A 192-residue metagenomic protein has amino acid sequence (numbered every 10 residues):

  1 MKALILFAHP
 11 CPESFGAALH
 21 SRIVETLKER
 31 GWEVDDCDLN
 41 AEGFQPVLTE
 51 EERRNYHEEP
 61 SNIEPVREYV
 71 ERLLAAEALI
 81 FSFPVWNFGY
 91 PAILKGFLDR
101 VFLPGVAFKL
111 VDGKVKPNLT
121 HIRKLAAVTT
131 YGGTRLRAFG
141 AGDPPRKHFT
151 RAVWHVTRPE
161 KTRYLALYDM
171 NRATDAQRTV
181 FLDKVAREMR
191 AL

Functional and structural regions predicted by a protein language model:
M1-V106, A176, V180-L192: N-terminal beta1-alpha1-beta2 submodule of the flavodoxin-like/Rossmannoid cofactor-binding fold
L6-F7, V128-T129, L165-A166: Short beta-strands and strand-loop turn motifs
P10, Y131-R135, D169-R172: A short, flexible beta-alpha/helix-coil linker loop
L39, V85, T130, L167-D169: Active-site donor-binding loop signature of nucleotide-sugar glycosyltransferases
L74, A92, T120-R123, E160: Structured loop/turn residues at beta-strand edges in well-structured enzyme cores
P104-K109, P159-R163: Short, structured loop/turn "capping" segments at alpha-beta junctions
K109-H155: Short, glycine-/small-residue-rich phosphate/pyrophosphate-handling segment
F139-G140, P144, H148-L192: Glycine-rich phosphate/pyrophosphate-binding loop and the adjoining helix
